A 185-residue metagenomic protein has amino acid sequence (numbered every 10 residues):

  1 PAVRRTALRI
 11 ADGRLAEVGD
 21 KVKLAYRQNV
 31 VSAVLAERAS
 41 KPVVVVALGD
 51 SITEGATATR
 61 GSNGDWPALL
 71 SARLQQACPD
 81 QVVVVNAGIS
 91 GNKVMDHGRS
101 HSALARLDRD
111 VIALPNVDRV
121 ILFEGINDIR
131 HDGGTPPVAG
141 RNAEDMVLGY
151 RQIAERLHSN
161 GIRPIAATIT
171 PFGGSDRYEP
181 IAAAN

Functional and structural regions predicted by a protein language model:
P1-L48, E54-R60, P79, A183: N-terminal secretory targeting modules
L48-G49, A87, A167: Short hydrophobic segments within beta-strands
D50-I52, I89, I126: Active-site metal-binding loops of divalent metal-dependent hydrolases
G61, A72, Q76-D80, G98-N185: Alpha-helical cap/lid subdomain in secreted, periplasmic, or secretory-pathway luminal O-acyl-processing enzymes
P79-M95: Short connector loops at secondary-structure junctions
